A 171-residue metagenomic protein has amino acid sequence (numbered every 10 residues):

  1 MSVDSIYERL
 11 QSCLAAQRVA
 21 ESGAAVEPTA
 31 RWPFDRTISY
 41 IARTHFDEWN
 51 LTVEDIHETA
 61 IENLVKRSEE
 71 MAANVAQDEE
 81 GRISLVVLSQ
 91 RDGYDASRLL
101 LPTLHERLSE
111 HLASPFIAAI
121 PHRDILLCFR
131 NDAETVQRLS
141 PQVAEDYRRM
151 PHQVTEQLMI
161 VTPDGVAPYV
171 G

Functional and structural regions predicted by a protein language model:
M1-G93: Charged, alpha-helical interface segments at or near domain boundaries
A60, L64, S68, L104-L108 (+1 more regions): Hydrophobic, Leu/Ile/Phe/Ala-enriched alpha-helical segments that form helix-helix packing faces
M71, R107-P115: Short amphipathic beta-strand starts and helix->beta connectors
V75-Q77, I117-P121: Short beta-strand
R82-S84, A119-R123: Short acidic (Asp/Glu) and glycine-rich catalytic loops that position anionic groups and cofactors
D95-S109: Short amphipathic alpha-helix segments
L112, H122-G171: C-terminal structured domains
